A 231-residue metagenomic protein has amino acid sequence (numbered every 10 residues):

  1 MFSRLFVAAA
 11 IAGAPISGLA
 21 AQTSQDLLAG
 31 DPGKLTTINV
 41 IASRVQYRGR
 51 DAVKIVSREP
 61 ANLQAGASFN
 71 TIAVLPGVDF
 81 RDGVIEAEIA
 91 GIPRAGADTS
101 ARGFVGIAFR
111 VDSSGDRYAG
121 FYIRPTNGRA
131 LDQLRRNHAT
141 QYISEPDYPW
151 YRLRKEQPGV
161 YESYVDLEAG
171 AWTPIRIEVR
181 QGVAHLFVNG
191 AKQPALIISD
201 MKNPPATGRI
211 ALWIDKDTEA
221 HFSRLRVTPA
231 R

Functional and structural regions predicted by a protein language model:
M1-R4: Positively charged n-region of N-terminal signal peptides that target proteins for export
F6-S17: Bacterial N-terminal signal peptides
A21-R231: Extracellular glycan-recognition regions
